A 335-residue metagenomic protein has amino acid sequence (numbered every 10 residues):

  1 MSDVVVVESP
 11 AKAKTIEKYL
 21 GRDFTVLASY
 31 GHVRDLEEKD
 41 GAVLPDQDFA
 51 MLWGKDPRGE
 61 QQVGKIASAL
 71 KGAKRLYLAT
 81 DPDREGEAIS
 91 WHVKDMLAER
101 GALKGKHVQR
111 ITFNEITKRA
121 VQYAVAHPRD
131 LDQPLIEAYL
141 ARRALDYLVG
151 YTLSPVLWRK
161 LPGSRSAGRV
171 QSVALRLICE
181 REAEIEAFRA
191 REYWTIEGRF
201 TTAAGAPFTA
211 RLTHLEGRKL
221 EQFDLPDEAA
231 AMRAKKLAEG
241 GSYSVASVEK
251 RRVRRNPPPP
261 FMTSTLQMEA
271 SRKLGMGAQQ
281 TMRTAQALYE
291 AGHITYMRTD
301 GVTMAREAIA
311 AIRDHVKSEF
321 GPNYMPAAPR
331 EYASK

Functional and structural regions predicted by a protein language model:
M1-L140, L225-P226, A333: Intrinsically disordered, low-complexity regulatory segments
V6, D56, E60, A79-R84 (+8 more regions): Conserved phosphate/pyrophosphate-binding and hydrolysis machinery centered on Walker-type P-loop NTPases, extending
K14, K18, Q61-K71, W91-D95 (+14 more regions): Solvent-exposed alpha-helical segments within well-ordered globular domains of core cellular machineries
T25, R34-K55, A167-Q286, E290 (+3 more regions): Long, highly charged, low-complexity internal segments
K71-G72, I116-F200, S247-R254: C-terminal or mid-to-C-terminal helical accessory/interaction module adjacent to the motor/catalytic core
T80-P82, M268-A270, R298: Short glycine-centered, acidic/aromatic-flanked micro-motifs in structured strand/loop junctions that mark active-site
K106, L175, I294: Conserved ATP-binding/catalytic motifs of P-loop helicase motor domains
D132-L135, L148, A291-K335: Extended, highly charged linker/hinge segments and catalytic-adjacent loops that couple domains and form adaptable
